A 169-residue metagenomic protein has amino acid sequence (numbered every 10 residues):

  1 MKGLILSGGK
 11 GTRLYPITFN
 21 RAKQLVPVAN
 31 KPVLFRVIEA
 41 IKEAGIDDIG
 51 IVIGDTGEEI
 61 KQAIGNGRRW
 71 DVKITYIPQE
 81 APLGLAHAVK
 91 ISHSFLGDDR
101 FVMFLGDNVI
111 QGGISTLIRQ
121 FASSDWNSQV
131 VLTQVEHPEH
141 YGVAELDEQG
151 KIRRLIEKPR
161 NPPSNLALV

Functional and structural regions predicted by a protein language model:
K2-I5, R13, V26-P27, K31-T116 (+1 more regions): Conserved N-terminal catalytic core of the sugar/cofactor nucleotidyltransferase
L4-S7, S128: A general, composition-driven signal for non-globular sequence regions
G9, D107, Q134: Active-site glycine-centered loops adjacent to acidic/histidine catalytic or metal-binding residues that shape
T18, G67-R69, S94, F121 (+2 more regions): Generic structural signal for beta-strand residues in well-ordered domains
T18, I64, I156: Short, flexible helix/strand-to-coil boundary loops that buttress conserved ligand/catalytic motifs in alpha/beta
F19-Q24: Short alpha-helical oligomerization interface
Q111-V169: Conserved core of the sugar-phosphate nucleotidyltransferase
